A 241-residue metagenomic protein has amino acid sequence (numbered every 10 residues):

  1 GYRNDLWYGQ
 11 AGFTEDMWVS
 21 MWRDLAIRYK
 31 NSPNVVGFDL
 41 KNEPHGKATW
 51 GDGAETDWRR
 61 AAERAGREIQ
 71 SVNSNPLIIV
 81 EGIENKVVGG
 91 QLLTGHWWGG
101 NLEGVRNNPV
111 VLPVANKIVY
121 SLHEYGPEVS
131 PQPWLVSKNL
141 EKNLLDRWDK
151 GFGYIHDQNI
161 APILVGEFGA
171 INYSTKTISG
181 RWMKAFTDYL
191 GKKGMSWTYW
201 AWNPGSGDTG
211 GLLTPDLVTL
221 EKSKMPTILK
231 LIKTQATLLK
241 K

Functional and structural regions predicted by a protein language model:
G1-F13, G46-G51, Q132-V136, T209-V218: Surface-exposed, active-site-proximal loop segments in enzymatic domains
R3-W7, P76, W98, S223-Q235: Generic hydrophobic, helix-prone segments enriched in Leu/Val/Ile
D16-G37, K41-M195: Extracellular glycoside hydrolase catalytic/binding regions
T175-K241: Aromatic-rich peripheral "rim/lid" segments of glycoside hydrolase catalytic domains that contact and position glycan
